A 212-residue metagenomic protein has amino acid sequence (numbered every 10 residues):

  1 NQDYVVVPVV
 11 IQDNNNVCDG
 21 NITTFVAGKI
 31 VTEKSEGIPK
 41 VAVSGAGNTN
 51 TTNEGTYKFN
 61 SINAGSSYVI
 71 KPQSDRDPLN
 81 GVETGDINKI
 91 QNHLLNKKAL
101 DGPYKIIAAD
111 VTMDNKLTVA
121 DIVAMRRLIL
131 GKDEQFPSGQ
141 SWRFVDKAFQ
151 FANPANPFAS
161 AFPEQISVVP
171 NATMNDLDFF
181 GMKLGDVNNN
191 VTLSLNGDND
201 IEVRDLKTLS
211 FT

Functional and structural regions predicted by a protein language model:
Q2-Y4: A structural signal for beta-strand boundary/capping segments at domain termini and interdomain linkers
V6, V10-T212: Cellulosome-associated attachment modules in secreted, modular CAZymes
